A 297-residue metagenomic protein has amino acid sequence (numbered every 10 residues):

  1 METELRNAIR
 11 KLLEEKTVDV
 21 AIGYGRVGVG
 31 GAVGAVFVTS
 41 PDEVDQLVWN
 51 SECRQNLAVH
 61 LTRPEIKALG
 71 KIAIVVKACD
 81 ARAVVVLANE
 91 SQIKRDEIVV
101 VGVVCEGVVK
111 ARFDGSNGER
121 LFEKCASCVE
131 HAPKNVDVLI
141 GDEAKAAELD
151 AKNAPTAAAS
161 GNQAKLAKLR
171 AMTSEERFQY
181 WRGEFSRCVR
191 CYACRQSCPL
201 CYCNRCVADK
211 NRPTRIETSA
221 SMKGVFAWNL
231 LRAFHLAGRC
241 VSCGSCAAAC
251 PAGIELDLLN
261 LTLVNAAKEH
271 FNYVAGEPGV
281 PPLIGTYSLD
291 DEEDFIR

Functional and structural regions predicted by a protein language model:
M1-W181, P199: Iron-sulfur-associated redox domains of electron-transfer enzymes in respiratory and anaerobic energy metabolism
R6-N7, R182, Y192, F234: Residue-level marker for well-ordered alpha-helical positions
K77-R82, R120-A132, S186-V207, G238-G253: Local cysteine-cluster metal-coordination motifs and their immediate loop/turn environment, predominantly Fe-S cluster
A88-S91, C188, A266: Alpha-helix boundary/capping residues
G161-S186, C203-R297: Ferredoxin-type iron-sulfur electron-transfer modules in oxidoreductases and energy-metabolism complexes
